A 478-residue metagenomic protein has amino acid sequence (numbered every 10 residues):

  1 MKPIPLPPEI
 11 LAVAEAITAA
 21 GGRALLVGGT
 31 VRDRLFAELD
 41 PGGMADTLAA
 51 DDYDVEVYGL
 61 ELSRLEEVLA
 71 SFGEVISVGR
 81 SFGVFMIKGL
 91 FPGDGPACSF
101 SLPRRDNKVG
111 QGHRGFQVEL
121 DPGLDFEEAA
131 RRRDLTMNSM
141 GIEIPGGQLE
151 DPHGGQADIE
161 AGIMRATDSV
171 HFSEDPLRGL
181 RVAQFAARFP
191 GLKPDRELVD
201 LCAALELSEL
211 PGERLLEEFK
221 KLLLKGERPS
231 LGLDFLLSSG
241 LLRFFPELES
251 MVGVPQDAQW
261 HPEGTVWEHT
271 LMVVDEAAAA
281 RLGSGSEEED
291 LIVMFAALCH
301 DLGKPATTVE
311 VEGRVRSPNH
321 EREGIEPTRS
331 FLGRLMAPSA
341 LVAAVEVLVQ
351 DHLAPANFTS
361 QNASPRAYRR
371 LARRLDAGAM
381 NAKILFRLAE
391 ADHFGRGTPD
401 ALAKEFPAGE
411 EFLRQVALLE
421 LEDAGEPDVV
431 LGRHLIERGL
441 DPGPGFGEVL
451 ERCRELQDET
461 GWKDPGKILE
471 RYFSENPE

Functional and structural regions predicted by a protein language model:
M1-E478: Catalytic cores of the polymerase beta-like nucleotidyltransferase superfamily and closely associated nucleotide
